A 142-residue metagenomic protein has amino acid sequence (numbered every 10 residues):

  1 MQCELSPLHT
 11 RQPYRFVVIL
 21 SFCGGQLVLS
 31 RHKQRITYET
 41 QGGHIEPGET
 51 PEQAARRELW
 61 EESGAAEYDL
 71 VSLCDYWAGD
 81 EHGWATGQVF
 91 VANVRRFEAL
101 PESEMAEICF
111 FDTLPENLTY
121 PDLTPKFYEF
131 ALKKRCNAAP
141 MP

Functional and structural regions predicted by a protein language model:
M1-V18: Acidic, metal-coordinating catalytic segment for phosphate/diphosphate chemistry, firing primarily on the Nudix
C3, D122-P142: Acidic/histidine-enriched, glycine/proline-rich intrinsically disordered or flexible terminal extensions
R11, T37, D80-H82: Short glycine/serine/proline-enriched coil/turn segments at secondary-structure junctions
R15, Q34-I36, T86-Q88: A generic structural signal for short beta-strands and their flanking turns/coil linkers
F16-V17, G24-L27, G87: Short, surface-exposed beta-edge/turn micro-motifs
I19-S21, L29, A92, F110: Conserved hydrophobic "DFG−1" position in protein kinase catalytic cores
F22-E61: Conserved Nudix-box catalytic region and its N-terminal flanking loop in Nudix hydrolases and closely related
I45-D69, L73-A131: Unchanged
